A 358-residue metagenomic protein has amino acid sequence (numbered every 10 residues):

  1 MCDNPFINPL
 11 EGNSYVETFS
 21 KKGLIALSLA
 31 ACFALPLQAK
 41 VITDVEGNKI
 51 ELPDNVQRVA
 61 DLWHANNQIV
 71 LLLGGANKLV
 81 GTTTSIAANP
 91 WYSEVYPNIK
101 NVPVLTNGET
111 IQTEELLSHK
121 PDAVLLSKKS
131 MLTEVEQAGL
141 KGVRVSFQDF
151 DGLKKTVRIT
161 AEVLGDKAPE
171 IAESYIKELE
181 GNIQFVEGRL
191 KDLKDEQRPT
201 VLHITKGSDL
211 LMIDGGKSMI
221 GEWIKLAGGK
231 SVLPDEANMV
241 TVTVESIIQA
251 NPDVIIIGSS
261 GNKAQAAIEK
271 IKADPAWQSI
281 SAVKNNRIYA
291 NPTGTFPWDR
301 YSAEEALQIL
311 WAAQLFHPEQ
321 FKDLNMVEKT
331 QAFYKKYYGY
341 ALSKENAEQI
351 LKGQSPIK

Functional and structural regions predicted by a protein language model:
S14-I25: Bacterial N-terminal signal peptides that target proteins for export
A26-A34: Bacterial N-terminal signal peptides
L35-A39: Sec/Tat signal peptide C-region and signal peptidase I cleavage site
K40-I42, K49, T133-L210, K230-P234 (+2 more regions): Extracytoplasmic substrate-binding proteins
V45-G47, V102-E114, E236-V244: Short helix-initiation/N-cap motifs at beta->coil->alpha
A60-H119, A123-K128: A short, structured surface patch at a secondary-structure boundary
I111-K120, A138, T243-N251: Short helices/loops that flank or line small-molecule/ion binding pockets
M212-M239: Alpha-helical, coiled-coil/dimerization segments enriched in small aliphatic residues
